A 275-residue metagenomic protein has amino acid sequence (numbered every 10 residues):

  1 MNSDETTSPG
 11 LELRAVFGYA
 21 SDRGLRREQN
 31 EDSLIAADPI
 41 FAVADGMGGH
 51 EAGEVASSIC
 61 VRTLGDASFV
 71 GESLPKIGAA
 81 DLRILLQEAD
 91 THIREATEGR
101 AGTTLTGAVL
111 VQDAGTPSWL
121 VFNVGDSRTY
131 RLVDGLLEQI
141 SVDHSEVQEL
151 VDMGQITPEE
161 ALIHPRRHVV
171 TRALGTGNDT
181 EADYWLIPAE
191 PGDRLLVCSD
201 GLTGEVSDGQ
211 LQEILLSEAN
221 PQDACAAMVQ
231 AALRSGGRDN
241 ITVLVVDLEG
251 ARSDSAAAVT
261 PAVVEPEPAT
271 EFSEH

Functional and structural regions predicted by a protein language model:
M1-H275: PP2C/PPM-type serine/threonine phosphatase catalytic domain
